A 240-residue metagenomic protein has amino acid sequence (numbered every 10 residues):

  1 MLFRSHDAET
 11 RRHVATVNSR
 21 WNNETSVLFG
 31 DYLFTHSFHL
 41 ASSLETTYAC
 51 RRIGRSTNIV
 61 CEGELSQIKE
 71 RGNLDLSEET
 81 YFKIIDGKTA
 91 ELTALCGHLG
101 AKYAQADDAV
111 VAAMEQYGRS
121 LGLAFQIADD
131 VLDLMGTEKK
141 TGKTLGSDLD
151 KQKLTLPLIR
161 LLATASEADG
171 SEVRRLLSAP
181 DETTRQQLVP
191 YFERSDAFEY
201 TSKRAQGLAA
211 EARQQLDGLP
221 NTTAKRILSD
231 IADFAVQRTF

Functional and structural regions predicted by a protein language model:
M1-F240: All-alpha prenyltransferase/terpene-synthase fold signal
